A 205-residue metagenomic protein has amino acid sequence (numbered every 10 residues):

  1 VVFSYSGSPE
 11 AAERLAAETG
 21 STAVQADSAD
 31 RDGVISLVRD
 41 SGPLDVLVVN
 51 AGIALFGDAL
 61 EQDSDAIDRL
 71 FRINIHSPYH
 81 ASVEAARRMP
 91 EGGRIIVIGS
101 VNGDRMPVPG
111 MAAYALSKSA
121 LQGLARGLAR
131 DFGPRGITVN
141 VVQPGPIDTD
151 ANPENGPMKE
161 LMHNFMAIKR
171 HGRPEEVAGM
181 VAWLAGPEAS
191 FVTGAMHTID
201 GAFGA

Functional and structural regions predicted by a protein language model:
V1-A12: Conserved glycine-rich Rossmann-like NAD(P)H-binding loop of the short-chain dehydrogenase/reductase
Q25-S36, S64, E175: The beta1-alpha1 cofactor-binding region of Rossmann-like NAD(H)/NADP(H)-dependent oxidoreductases
D58-A59, D63-F71, M162: Substrate-binding pocket helix/loop in short-chain dehydrogenase/reductase
Q62, M106-A115, G127: Active-site loop-to-helix junction immediately N-terminal to the catalytic Tyr of the SDR YXXXK motif in Rossmann-fold
S82, S117, A125: Active-site helix of classical SDR
R87, R130-P134, S190: Alpha-helical segment proximal to the catalytic Tyr-Lys
R88, R170-I199, F203-G204: C-terminal substrate-recognition "lid" of short-chain dehydrogenase/reductases
